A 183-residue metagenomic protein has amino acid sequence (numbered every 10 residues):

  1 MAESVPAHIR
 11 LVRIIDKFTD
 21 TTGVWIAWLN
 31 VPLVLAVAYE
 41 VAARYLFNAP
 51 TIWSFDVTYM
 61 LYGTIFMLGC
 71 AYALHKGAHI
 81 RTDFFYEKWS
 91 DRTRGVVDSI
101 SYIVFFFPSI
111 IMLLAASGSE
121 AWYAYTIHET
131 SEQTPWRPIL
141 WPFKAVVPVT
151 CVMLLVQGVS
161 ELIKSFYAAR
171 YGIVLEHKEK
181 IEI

Functional and structural regions predicted by a protein language model:
M1-I183: Alpha-helical transmembrane segments and membrane-interface helix-loop junctions in multi-pass membrane proteins
